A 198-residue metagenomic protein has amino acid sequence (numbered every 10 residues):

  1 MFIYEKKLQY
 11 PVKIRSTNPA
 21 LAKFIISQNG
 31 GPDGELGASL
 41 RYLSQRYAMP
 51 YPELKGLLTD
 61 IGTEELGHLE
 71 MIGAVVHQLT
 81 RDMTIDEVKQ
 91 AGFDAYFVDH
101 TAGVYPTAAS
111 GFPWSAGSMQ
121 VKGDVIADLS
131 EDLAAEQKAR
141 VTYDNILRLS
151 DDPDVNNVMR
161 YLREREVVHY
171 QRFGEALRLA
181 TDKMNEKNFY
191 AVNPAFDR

Functional and structural regions predicted by a protein language model:
M1-R198: Non-heme di-metal
